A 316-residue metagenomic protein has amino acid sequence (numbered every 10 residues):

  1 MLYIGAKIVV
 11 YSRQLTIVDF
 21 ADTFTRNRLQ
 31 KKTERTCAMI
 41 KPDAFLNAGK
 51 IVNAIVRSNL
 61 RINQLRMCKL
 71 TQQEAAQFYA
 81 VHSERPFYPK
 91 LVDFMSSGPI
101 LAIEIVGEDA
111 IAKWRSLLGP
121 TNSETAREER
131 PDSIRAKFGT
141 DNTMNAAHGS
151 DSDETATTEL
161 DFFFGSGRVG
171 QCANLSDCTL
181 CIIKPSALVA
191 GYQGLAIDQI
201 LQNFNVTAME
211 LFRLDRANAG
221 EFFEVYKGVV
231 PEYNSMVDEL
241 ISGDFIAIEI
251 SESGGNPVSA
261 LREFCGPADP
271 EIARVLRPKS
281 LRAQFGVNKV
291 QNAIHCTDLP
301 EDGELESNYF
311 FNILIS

Functional and structural regions predicted by a protein language model:
M1-T25: Interface elements of modular peptide-recognition networks comprising either
K7, Q14, R26-S316: Non-catalytic terminal and connector segments of soluble metabolic enzymes
